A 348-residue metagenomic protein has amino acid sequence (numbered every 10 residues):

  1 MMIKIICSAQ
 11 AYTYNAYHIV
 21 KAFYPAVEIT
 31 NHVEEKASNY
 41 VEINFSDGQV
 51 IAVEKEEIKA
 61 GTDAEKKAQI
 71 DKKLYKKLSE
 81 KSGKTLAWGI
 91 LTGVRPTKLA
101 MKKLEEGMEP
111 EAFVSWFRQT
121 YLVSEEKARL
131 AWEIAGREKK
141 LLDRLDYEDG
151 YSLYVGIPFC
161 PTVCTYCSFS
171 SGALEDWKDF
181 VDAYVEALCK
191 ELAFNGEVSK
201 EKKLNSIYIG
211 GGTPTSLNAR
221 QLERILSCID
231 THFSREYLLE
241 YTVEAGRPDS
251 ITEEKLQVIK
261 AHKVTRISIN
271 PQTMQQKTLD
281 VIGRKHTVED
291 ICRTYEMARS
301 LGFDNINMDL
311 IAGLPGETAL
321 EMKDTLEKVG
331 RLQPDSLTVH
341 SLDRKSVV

Functional and structural regions predicted by a protein language model:
M1-A87, M101-K102: A short, structured N-terminal alpha-helical element that caps or precedes a catalytic domain
V41, A52, V155, I267-I269: Short beta-strand motif preference
L78-T85, E105-L153: N-terminal [4Fe-4S]-dependent radical SAM core
E148-A183, D280: Canonical Radical SAM [4Fe-4S] cluster-binding loop centered on the CxxxCxxC motif and its immediate flanking residues
S171-V348: Conserved non-cysteine loop/helix-boundary elements of the Radical SAM core domain that shape
